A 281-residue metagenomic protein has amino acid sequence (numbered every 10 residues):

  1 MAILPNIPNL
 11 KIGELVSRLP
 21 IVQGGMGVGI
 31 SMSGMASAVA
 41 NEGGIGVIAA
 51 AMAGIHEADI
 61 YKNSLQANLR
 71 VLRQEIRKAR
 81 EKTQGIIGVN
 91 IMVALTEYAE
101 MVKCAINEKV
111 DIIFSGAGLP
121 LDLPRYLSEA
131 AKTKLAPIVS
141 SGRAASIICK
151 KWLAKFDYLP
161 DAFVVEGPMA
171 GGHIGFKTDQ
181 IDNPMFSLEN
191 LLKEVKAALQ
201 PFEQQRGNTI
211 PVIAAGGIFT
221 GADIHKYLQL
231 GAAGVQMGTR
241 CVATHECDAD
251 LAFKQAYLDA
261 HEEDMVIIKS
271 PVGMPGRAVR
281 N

Functional and structural regions predicted by a protein language model:
A2-Q205: Active-site entrance/lid segments in N-terminal catalytic domains of soluble metabolic enzymes
V22, A170-I213, F219-N281: Conserved active-site-proximal phosphate/metal-binding subdomains
